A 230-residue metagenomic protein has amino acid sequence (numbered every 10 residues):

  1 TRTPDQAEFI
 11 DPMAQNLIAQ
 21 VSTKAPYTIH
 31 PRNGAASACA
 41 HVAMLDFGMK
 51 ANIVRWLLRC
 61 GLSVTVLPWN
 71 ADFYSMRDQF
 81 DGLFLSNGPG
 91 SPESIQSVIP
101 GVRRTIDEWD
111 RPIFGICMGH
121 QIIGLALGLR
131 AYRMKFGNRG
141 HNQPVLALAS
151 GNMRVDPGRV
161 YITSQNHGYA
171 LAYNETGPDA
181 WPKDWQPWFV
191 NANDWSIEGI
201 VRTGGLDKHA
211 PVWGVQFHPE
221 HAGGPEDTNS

Functional and structural regions predicted by a protein language model:
T1-Q79, P92, E220-S230: RNA-binding accessory domains that recognize and position tRNA/RNA substrates
S37-V42, G151-V160, R202-V212: Beta-strand-turn-beta hairpins that frame and shape the catalytic cleft of phosphate-ester-processing enzymes
H41-D46, T163-S164, W213-F217: Active-site-proximal beta-strand elements of phosphoester/diester hydrolases
L45, L67, M134, V190 (+2 more regions): Hydrophobic residues at beta-strand termini and immediately following loops that shape nucleotide-binding pockets
S75-D78, G124, T176-W181: Short loop/helix-cap segments at secondary-structure boundaries that form the rim of catalytic
G82, N87-I162, A170-Y173, V212-W213 (+1 more regions): Cysteine-nucleophile active-site neighborhood
R159-H209: Catalytic beta-strand/loop cores that center a nucleophilic Ser/Cys/Thr and support acyl-enzyme chemistry
